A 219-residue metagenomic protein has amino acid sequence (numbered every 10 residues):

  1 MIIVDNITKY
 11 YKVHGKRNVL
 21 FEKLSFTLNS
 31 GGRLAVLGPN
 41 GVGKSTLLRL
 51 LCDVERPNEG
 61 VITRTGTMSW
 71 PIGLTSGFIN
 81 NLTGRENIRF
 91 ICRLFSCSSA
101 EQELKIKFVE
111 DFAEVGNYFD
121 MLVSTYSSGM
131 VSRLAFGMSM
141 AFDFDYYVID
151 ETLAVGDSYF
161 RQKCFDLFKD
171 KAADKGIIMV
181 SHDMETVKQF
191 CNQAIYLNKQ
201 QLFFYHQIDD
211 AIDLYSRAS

Functional and structural regions predicted by a protein language model:
M1-V4, K9-S30, A35, N58: A short, flexible loop at the N-terminus of ABC-type nucleotide-binding domains that lies
Y10, H14, T67, I72-S158: ABC-family P-loop ATPase nucleotide-binding domains
R33-A35, P39-R93: ABC ATPase nucleotide-binding domain signature region
G73, H182-D183: Conserved H-loop
D157-D166: Conserved D-loop/post-Walker B switch-helix segment of ABC ATPase nucleotide-binding domains
L167-M179: Conserved catalytic loops of ABC-family nucleotide-binding domains
D183-Q189: Conserved H-loop
F190-Q207, Y215: H-loop (His-switch) and adjacent beta-strand-loop-beta switch element of ABC-type ATPase nucleotide-binding domains
